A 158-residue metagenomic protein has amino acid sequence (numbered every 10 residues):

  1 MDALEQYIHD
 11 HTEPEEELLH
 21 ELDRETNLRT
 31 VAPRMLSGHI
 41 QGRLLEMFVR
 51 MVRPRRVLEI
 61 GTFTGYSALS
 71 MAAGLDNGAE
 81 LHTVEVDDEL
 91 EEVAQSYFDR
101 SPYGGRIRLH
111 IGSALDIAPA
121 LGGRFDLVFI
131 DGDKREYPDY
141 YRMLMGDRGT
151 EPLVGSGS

Functional and structural regions predicted by a protein language model:
M1-L19, R24, R29-T30: N-terminal auxiliary segments of SAM/dcSAM-dependent transferases
D23-N27, M35, G122: A generic structural signal for ordered alpha-helices
T30-M35, R56-V57: A short glycine/serine-rich beta->alpha loop
H39-S158: S-adenosylmethionine/decaboxylated-SAM
